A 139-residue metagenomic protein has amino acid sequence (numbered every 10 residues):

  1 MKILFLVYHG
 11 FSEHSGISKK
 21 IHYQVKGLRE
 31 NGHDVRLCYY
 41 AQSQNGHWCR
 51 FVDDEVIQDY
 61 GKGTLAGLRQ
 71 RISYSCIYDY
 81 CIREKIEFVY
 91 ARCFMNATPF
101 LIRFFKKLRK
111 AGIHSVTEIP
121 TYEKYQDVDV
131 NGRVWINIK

Functional and structural regions predicted by a protein language model:
I3, F88, K106-Y125: Active-site proximal beta-strand in glycosyltransferases
V7-H14, H22, K26-I72, Y78-Y80: N-terminal strand-loop element at the rim of the active site of nucleotide-sugar-dependent glycosyltransferases
Y8, S12, G61, S115-K139: Acceptor-binding helix/loop patch of EC 2.4 sugar-transfer enzymes, predominantly nucleotide-sugar-dependent
G16-S18, H47-F51, L101-R103, D127-N131: Short aromatic-enriched loop/helix-cap "lid" or pocket-rim segments at secondary-structure transitions that line
H22-K26, Y78, L101-K106, K139: Short amphipathic alpha-helical segments and helix-helix/interface helices
Y39, C93, T117-T121: A cross-domain feature marking catalytic cores of carbohydrate-active enzymes and several ubiquitous metabolic/repair
Q44, A97, E123-Y125: Feature marks short, surface-exposed loop/turn motifs that line or immediately flank catalytic pockets and channel
Y78-T98, I113-V116: Short N-terminal targeting/anchoring amphipathic segment
